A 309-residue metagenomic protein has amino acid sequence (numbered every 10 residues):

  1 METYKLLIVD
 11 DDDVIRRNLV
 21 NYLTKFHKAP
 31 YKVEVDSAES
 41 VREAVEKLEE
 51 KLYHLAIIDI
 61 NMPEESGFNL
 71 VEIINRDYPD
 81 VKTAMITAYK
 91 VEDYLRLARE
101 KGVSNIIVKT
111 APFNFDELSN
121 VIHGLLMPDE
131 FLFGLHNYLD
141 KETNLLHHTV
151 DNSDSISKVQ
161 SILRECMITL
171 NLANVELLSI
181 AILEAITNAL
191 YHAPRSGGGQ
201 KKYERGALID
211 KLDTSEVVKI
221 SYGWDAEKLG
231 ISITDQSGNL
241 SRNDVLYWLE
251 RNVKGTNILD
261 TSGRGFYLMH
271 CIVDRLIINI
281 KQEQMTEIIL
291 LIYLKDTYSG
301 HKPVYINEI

Functional and structural regions predicted by a protein language model:
E2, N120-I180, Y191, R195 (+1 more regions): Bergerat-fold GHKL ATPase/HATPase_c domain
D10-D11, D59, T87: Active-site residues of response regulator receiver
D13-D36: Two-component/phosphorelay signaling modules centered on CheY-like receiver
S37-E46, G67: Helix N-cap/capping motif at the beta->alpha junctions
E46, F68-D80: Short amphipathic alpha-helix used as the core "switch/output" element in two-component signaling
M62: Receiver (REC) domain active-site loop signature in two-component systems and cognate sites in sensor histidine kinases
N69, K90-V108: Alpha4 helix (beta4-alpha4-beta5 surface) of REC/receiver domains from two-component response regulators
S119, N137-T143, L190-I309: Conserved beta-strand-loop-beta-strand hairpin that lines the nucleotide-binding pocket of ATP/GTP-utilizing enzymes
